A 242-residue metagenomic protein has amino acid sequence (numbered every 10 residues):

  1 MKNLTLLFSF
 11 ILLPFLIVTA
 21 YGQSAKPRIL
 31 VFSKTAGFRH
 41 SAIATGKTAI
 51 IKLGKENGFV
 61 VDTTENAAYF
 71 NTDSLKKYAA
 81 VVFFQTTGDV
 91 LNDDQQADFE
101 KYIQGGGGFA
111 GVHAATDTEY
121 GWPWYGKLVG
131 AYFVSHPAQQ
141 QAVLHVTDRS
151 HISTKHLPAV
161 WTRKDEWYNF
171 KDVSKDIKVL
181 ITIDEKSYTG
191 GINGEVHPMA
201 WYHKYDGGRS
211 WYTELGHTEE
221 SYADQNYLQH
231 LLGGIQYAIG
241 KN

Functional and structural regions predicted by a protein language model:
M1-A25: Bacterial Sec-dependent N-terminal signal peptides
G22-K77, Q236: Aromatic-Pro/Gly-enriched surface loop or interdomain linker that acts as a lid/target-recognition segment
S24-P27, S33, A44, E56-F59 (+2 more regions): Extracellular ligand-binding/catalytic regions of CAZymes and related secreted enzymes and adhesion modules
I29-F32, L75-E119, G207: Short alpha-beta junction capping motif
T35-F38, A67-Y69, T86-V90, F109 (+4 more regions): Solvent-exposed loop/turn segments at secondary-structure junctions within structured extracellular/periplasmic domains
K47-I51, Q96-E100, W122, G126: Extracytoplasmic/secreted envelope proteins and their assembly/folding machinery, especially bacterial periplasmic
T64-F70, A97, G194-A200: Alpha-helical scaffolding within the catalytic cores of extracellular/periplasmic polymer-degrading hydrolases
A131, H136-G207: Catalytic beta-strand/loop cores that center a nucleophilic Ser/Cys/Thr and support acyl-enzyme chemistry
